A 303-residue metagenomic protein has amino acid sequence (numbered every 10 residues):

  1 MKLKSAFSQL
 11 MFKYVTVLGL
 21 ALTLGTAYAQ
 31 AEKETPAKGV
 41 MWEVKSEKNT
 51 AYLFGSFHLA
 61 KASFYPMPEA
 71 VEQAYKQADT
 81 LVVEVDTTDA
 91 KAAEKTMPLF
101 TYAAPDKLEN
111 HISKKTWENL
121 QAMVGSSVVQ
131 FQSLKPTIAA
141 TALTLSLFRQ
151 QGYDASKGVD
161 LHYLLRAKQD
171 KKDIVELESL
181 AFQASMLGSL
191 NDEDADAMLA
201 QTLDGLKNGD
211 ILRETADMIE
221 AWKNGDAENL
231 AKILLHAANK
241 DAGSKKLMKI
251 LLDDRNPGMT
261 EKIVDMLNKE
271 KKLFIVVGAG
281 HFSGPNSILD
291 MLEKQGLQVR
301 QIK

Functional and structural regions predicted by a protein language model:
M1-Q9: N-terminal secretory signal peptides that target proteins for export/translocation
M11-G25: Bacterial N-terminal signal peptides
A27-A31: Boundary at the C-terminal end of the N-terminal hydrophobic targeting segment
E32-V40: N-terminal low-complexity, Pro/Thr/Ser-rich intrinsically disordered segments that act as propeptides or flexible
P36, S63-P66, D254-G258: Short secondary-structure boundary/capping elements
V40-I250: Structured, acidic catalytic/metal-binding patches in enzyme active sites
K245-K303: A cross-kingdom marker for long, charged
